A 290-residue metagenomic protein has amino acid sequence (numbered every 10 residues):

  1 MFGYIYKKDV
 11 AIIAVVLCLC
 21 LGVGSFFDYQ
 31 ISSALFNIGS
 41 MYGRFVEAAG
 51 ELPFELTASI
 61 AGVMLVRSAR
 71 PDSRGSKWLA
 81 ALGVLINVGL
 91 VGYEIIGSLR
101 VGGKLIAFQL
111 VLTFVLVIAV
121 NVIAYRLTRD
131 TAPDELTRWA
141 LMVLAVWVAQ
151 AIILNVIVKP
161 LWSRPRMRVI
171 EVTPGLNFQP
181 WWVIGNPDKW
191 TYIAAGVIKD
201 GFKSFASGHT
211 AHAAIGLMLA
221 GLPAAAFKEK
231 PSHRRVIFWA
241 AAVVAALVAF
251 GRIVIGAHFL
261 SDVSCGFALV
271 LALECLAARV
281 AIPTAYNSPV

Functional and structural regions predicted by a protein language model:
M1-V10, V111-I123, D134-V146: Start-transfer (signal-anchor) and selected internal transmembrane alpha helices of multi-pass inner/ER membrane
F2-A14, K77, I184-V290: Membrane-embedded catalytic cores of phosphoryl/pyrophosphoryl-handling enzymes
F2-L116, P160-W162, R166: N-terminal transmembrane-helix/juxtamembrane module of multi-pass inner/ER membrane proteins
C20, A145-Q150, G266, V270-E274: Alpha-helical transmembrane segments in multi-pass membrane proteins
L35, A69-S73, L127-T131, L161-R166 (+2 more regions): Membrane-interfacial segments
L52-R67, L112-Y125, A214-M218, F267-T284: Hydrophobic cores of alpha-helical transmembrane segments in multi-pass inner/ER membrane proteins, independent
Y125-P160, F238: Interfacial segments of alpha-helical transmembrane regions
W147-V183: Aromatic-rich transmembrane-lumenal/periplasmic boundary elements in polytopic membrane proteins
